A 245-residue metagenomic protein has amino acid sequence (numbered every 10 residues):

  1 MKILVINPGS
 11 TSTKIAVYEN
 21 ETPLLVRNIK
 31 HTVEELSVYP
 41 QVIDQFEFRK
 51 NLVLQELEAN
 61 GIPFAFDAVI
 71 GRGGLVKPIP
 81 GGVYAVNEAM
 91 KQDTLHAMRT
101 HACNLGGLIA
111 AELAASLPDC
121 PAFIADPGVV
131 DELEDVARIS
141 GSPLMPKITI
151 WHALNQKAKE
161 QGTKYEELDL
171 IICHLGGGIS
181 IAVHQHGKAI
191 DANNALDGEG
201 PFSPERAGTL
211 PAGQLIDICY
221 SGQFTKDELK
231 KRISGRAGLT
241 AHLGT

Functional and structural regions predicted by a protein language model:
M1, F64, D119-C120, L168: A structural micro-motif
K2-I6, F66-I70, L170-H174: Short glycine-aspartate micro-motif
I3-D44: Short glycine-rich, Thr/Ser-proximal phosphate-binding strand/loop in the N-terminal lobe of ATP-dependent enzymes
T13, G178-I179: Short loop/turn microsegments at loop-to-beta-strand junctions
N20-P23, G82-D93, D119, R138-I139 (+1 more regions): A glycine- and small-aliphatic-rich helix-loop capping segment at beta-alpha/alpha-beta transitions that lines
F48-N60, I109, A153: Short, well-ordered amphipathic alpha-helical segments that serve as non-catalytic structural scaffolds within diverse
L57-A102, V129-R138: Short beta-strand-loop/turn "lid" adjacent to the catalytic site in phosphate-handling enzymes
L105-L113, I124, I139-D169, G177-G178 (+1 more regions): Glycine-rich phosphate-binding loop plus the immediately following alpha-helix
